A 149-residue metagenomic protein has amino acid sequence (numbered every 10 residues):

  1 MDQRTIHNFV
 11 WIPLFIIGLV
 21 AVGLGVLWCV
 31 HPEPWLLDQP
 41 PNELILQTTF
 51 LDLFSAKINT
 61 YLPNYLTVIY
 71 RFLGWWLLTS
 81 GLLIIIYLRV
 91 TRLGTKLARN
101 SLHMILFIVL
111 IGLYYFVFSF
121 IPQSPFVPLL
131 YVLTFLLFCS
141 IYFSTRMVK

Functional and structural regions predicted by a protein language model:
M1-G18, P63, T67-Y70, L93-N100 (+1 more regions): Membrane-water interface of alpha-helical transmembrane segments
F9-N42: N-terminal signal-anchor transmembrane alpha helix
F15-V26, W75-I85, M104-I111, T134-C139: Hydrophobic alpha-helical transmembrane segments of multipass integral membrane proteins
L37-E43, T60-T79: A loop-to-helix transmembrane entry motif
L44-I58: Luminal/periplasmic active-site loops of membrane-embedded glycosylation enzymes
G81-R99: Juxtamembrane helix-break-helix junctions at the cytosolic face of small multi-pass alpha-helical membrane proteins
I111-Y131: Membrane-helix boundary connector in multi-pass membrane proteins
F135-K149: Membrane-water interface at the C-terminal end of transmembrane alpha helices
